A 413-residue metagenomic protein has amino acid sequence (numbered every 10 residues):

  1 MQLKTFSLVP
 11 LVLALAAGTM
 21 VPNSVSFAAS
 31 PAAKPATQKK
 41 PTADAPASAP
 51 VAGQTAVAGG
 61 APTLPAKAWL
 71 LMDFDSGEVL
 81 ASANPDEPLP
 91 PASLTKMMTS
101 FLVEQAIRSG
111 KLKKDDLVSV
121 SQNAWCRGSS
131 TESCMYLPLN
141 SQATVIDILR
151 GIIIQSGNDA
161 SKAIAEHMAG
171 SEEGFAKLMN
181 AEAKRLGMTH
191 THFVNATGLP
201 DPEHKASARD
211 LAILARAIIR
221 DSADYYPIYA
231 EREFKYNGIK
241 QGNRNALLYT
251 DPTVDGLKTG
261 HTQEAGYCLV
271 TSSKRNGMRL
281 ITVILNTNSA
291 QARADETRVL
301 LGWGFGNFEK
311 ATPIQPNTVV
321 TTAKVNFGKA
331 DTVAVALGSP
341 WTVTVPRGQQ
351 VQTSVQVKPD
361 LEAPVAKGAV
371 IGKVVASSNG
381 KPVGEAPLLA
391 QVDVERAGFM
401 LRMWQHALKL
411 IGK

Functional and structural regions predicted by a protein language model:
M1-L11: Bacterial N-terminal signal peptides that target proteins for export
L13, T55-V57, C268: A generic local structural motif
A16-V25: C-terminal segment of classical bacterial N-terminal signal peptides
A28-P46, P346-R347, D360-L361, A366 (+1 more regions): Proline-rich, low-complexity linker regions of envelope-associated factors in Gram-negative bacteria
A29-R220, F234-N237: Active-site-adjacent loops and short helices of periplasmic peptidoglycan-processing enzymes
M188-H192, P200-K413: Domain-terminus/edge residues, biased toward the C-terminal soluble/receptor-binding domains of extracytoplasmic
